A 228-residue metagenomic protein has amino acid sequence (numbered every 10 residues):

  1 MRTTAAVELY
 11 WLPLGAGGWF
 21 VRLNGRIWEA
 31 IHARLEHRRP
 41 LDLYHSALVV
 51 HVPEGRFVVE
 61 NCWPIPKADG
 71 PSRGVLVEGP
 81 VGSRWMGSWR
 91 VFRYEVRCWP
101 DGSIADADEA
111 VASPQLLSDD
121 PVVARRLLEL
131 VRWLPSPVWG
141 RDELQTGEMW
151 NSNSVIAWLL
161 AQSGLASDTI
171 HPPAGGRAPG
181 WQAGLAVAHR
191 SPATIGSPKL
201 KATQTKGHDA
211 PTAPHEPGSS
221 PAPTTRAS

Functional and structural regions predicted by a protein language model:
M1-T146, P192-A193, P198-K201: Non-catalytic ligand/cofactor/substrate-binding and regulatory segments of enzyme domains
L43, R141-S163: Active-site nucleophilic cysteine motif
G55-R56, A161-T169: Short helix-capping/linker segments at secondary-structure and domain boundaries
R141-M149, T169-P179: Short, surface-exposed recognition loops or helix-turn segments adjacent to catalytic cores
P173-Q204: Short terminal or interdomain "cap/linker" segment that borders an active site or interface and mediates
D209-A210, E216: Short hydrophobic alpha-helical segments enriched in small aliphatic residues
P217, P221-T224: Short, intrinsically disordered C-terminal tails of secreted or membrane-associated proteins
